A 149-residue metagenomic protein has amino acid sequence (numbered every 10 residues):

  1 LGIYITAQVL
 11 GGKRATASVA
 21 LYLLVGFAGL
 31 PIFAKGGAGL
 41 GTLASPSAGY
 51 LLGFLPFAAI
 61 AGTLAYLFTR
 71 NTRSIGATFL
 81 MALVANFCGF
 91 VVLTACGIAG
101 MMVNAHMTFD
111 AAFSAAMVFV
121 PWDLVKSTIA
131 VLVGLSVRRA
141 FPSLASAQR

Functional and structural regions predicted by a protein language model:
L1-G62: Alpha-helical membrane segments and adjacent membrane-interface helices in multi-pass membrane proteins
I5, A20, L24, L55 (+9 more regions): Generic alpha-helical transmembrane segments of integral inner-membrane proteins, especially permease/transport modules
A15-V19, T78, A82, A112: Alpha-helical transmembrane segments and their helix-entry boundary regions
L30-A38, A99-S114: Interfacial helix-loop-helix junctions of multi-pass membrane proteins
L40-A48, D110-F119: Non-cytosolic membrane-interface motifs at loop->transmembrane helix junctions
L40-L93: Short helix-perturbing small/polar motifs within transmembrane alpha-helices
F113-R149: Alpha-helical transmembrane segments and their cytosolic interface
